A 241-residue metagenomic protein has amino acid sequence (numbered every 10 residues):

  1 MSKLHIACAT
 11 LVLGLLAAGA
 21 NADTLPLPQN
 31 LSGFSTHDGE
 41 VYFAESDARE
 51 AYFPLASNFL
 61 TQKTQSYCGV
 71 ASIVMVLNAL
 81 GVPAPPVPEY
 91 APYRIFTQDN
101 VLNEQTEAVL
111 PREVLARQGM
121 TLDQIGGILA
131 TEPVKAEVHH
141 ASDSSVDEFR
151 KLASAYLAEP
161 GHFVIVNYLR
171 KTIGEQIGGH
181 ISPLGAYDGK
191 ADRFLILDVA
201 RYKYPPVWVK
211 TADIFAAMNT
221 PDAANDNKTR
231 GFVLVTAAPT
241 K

Functional and structural regions predicted by a protein language model:
M1-C8: Bacterial N-terminal signal peptides that target proteins for export
C8-L16: Bacterial N-terminal signal peptides
L11, S57, I173: Generic anion/oxyanion-binding catalytic loop in active/binding sites
L16-A17, A79: Hydrophobic alpha-helical elements and their junctions with loops/disorder across both membrane and soluble proteins
A18-A22: Sec/Tat signal peptide C-region and signal peptidase I cleavage site
T24-S144, D226, T236-P239: Cysteine-nucleophile protease catalytic domains, especially the papain-like/related folds used in DUB/UBL proteases
N30-G33, D99-G179, G185-G231, A237: Conserved active-site-adjacent core of cysteine acyl-enzyme catalytic domains
